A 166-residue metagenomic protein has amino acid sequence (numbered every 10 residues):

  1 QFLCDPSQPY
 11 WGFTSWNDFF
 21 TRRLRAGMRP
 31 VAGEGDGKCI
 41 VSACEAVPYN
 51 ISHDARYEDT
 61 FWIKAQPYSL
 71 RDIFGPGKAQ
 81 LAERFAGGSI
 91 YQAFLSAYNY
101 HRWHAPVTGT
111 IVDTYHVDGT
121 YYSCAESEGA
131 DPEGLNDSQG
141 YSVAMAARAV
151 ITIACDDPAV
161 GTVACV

Functional and structural regions predicted by a protein language model:
Q1-V166: Contiguous, well-folded functional domains in the mature portion of proteins
